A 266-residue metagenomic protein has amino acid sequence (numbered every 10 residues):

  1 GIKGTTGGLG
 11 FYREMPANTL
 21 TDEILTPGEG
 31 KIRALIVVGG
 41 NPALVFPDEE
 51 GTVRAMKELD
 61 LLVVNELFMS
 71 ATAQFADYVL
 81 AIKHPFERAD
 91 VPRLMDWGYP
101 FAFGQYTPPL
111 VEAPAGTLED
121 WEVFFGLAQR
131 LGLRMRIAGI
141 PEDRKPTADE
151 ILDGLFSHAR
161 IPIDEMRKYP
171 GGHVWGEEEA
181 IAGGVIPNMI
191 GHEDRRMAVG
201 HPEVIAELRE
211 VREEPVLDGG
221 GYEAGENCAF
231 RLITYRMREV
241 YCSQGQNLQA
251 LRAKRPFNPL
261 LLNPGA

Functional and structural regions predicted by a protein language model:
G1-G8, P146-A250: Long, low-complexity segments enriched in small/aliphatic residues
G1-H158, R231, R236-A266: Non-catalytic alpha/beta scaffold blocks inside enzyme catalytic domains
